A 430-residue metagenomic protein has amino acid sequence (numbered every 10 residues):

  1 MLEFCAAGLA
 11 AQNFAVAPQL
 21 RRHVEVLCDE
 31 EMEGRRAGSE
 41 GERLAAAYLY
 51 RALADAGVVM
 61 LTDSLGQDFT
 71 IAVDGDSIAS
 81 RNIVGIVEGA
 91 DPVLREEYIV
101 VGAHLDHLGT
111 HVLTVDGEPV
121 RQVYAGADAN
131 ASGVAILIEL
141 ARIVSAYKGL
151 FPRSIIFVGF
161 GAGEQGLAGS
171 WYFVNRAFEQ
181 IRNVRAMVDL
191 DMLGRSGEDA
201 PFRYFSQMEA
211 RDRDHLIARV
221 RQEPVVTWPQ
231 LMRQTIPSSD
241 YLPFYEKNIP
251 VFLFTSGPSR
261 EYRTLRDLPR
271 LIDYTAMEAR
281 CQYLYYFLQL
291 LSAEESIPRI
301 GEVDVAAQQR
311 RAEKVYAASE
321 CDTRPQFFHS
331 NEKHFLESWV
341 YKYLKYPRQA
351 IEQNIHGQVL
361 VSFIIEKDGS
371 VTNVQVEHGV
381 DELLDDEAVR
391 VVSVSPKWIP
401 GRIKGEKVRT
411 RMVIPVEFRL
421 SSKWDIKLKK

Functional and structural regions predicted by a protein language model:
M1-A15: Bacterial Sec-dependent N-terminal signal peptides
L27, L53, I71-V115: Acidic/His- and Gly-rich active-site-bordering loop/insert found across diverse amide/peptide-bond hydrolases
R35-E88: A non-catalytic alpha/beta surface segment that caps or lines the substrate-entry region of metallo-dependent hydrolase
V101-G102, H107, V112-G166, L284: Alpha-helical metal-binding/catalytic segments enriched in His/Glu/Asp
F160-L253: Metal-dependent peptidase/peptidase-like ectodomains
Q234-R280: Zn-dependent metallopeptidase/amidohydrolase metal-coordination segment
R260-Q308: His/Asp/Glu-rich mid-to-C-terminal helical/loop segments that flank catalytic regions of hydrolases
E294-K430: Charge-biased low-complexity segments
